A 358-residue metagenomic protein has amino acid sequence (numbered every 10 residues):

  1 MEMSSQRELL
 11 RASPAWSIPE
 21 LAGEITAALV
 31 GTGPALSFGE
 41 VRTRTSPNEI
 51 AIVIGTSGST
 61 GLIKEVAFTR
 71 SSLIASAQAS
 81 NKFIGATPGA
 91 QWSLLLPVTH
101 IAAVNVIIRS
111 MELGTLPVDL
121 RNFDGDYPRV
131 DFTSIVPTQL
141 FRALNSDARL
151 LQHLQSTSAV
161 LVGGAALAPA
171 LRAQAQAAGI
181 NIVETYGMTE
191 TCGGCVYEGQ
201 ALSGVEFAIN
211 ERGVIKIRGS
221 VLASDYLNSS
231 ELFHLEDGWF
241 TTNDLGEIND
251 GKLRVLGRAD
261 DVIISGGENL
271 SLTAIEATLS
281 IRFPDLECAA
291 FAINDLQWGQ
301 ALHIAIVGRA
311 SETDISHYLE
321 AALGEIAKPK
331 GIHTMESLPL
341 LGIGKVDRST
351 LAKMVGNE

Functional and structural regions predicted by a protein language model:
E2-M3, P19-L29, S80-N81, T99-L113: Hydrophobic alpha-helical segments in the ANL/AMP-binding
E8, F68-S76, Q91-A143: AMP-binding/adenylate-forming
P14, F38-G55, T87-A90: Conserved pre-ATP/AMP-binding loop-to-beta segment of ANL
E49-Q78, G85: Conserved AMP-binding A3 loop
N145-E198, A208: Gly/Ser/Thr-rich phosphate-binding loop
A201, N210-G238, E268-L270: Conserved ATP/PPi-binding loop(s) of AMP-dependent carboxylate-activating enzymes
G219, N243-A327: AMP-binding/adenylate-forming catalytic core of the ANL superfamily
F291, H303-A305, I315-E358: Conserved C-terminal "lid"/linker of ANL adenylate-forming enzymes
